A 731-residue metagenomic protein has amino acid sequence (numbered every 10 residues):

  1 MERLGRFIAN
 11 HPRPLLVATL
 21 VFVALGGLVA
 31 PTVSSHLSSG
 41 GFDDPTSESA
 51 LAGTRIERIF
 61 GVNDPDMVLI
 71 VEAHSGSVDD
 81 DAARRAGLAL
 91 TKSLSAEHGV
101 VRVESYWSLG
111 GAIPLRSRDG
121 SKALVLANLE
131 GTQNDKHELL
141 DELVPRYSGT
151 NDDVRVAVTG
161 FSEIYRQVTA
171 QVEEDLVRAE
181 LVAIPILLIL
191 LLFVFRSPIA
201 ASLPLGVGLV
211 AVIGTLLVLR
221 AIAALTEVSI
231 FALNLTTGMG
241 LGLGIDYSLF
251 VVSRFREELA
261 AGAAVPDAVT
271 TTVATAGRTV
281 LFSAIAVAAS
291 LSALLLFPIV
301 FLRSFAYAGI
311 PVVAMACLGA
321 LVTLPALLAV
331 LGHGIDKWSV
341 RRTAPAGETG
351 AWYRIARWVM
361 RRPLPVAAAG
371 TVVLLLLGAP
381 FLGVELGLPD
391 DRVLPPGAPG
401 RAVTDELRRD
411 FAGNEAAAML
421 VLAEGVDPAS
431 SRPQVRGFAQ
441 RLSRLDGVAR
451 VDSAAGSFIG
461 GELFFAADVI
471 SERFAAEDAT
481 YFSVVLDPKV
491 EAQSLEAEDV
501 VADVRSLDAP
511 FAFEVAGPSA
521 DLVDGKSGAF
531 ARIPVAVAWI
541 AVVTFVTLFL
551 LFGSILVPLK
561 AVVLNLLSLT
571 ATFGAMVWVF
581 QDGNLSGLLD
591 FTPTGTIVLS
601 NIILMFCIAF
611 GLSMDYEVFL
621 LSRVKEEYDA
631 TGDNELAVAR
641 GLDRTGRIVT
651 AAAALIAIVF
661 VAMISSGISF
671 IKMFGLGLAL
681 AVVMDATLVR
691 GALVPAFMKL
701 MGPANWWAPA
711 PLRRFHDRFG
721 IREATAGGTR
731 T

Functional and structural regions predicted by a protein language model:
M1-L37, V100, G131-L386, P518-T731: Membrane-embedded transmembrane helical bundles of large multi-pass transporters/channels
P12-R13, G40-D44, V78: A short N-terminal beta->alpha junction/helix N-cap motif
V21, V68-L69, A369-V372, M419-L422: Short coil/turn segments at secondary-structure boundaries
V33, D66-M67, V71: Short, conserved active-site loops that position catalytic residues or coordinate cofactors/metal ions across diverse
S38-F42, S49, G238: Disorder-to-helix initiation segments
T46-P65, H74-Y165, G383-S586, T596 (+1 more regions): Structured non-transmembrane domains adjacent to transmembrane bundles in polytopic membrane proteins
I70-V71, L126, S253: Short beta-strand segments
